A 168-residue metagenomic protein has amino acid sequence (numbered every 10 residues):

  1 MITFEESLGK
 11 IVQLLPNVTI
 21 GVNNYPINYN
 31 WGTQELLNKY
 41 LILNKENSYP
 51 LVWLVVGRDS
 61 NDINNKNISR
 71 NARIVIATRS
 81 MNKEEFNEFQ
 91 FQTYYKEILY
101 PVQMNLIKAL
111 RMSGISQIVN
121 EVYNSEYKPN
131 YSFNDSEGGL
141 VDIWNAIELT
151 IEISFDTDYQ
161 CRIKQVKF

Functional and structural regions predicted by a protein language model:
M1-N67, F168: Small/polar-rich, solvent-exposed N-terminal microdomains that initiate assembly or binding
M1-Q13, N17, I63-N67, I115-F168: Short, charged interaction patches at domain edges and termini
I11-V12, I76, L99: Extended low-complexity, serine/threonine- and proline-enriched intrinsically disordered segments
V55, R73-A77, T150-S154: Residue-level recognition of well-ordered beta-strand positions that form the cores of beta-sheet-rich folds across
N71-N87: Short acidic, glycine/tyrosine-flanked loop/strand segments centered on an H-E-D-like triad
E84-L99: Short histidine-centered catalytic/ligand-binding loop motif
E97, P101, K167-F168: Short, cationic low-complexity segments
P101-N120: Acidic, metal/cofactor-coordinating or nucleic-acid-engaging core segments within structured domains
